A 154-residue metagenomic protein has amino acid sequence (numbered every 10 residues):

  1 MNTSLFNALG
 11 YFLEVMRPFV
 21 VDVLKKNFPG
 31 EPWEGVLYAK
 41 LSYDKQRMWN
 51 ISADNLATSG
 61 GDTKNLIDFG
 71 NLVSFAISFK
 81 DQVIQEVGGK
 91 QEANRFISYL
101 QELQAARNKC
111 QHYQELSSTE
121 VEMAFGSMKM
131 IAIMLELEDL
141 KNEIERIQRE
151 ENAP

Functional and structural regions predicted by a protein language model:
M1-P154: Amphipathic alpha-helical interface elements
